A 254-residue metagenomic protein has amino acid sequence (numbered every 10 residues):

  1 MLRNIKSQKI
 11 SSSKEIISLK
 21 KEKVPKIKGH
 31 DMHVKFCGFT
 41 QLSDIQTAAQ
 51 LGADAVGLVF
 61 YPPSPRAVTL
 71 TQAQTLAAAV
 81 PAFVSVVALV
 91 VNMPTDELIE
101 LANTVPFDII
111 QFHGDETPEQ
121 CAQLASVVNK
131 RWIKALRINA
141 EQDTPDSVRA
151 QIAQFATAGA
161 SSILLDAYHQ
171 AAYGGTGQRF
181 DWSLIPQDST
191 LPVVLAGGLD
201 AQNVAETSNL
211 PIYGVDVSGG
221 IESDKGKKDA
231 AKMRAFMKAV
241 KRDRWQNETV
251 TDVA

Functional and structural regions predicted by a protein language model:
L2-K6, I16-A254: Conserved N-terminal beta1-alpha1 strand-loop-helix module at the mouth
I10-S13: Ferredoxin-like alpha/beta domains used as RNA- or RNAP-binding modules
